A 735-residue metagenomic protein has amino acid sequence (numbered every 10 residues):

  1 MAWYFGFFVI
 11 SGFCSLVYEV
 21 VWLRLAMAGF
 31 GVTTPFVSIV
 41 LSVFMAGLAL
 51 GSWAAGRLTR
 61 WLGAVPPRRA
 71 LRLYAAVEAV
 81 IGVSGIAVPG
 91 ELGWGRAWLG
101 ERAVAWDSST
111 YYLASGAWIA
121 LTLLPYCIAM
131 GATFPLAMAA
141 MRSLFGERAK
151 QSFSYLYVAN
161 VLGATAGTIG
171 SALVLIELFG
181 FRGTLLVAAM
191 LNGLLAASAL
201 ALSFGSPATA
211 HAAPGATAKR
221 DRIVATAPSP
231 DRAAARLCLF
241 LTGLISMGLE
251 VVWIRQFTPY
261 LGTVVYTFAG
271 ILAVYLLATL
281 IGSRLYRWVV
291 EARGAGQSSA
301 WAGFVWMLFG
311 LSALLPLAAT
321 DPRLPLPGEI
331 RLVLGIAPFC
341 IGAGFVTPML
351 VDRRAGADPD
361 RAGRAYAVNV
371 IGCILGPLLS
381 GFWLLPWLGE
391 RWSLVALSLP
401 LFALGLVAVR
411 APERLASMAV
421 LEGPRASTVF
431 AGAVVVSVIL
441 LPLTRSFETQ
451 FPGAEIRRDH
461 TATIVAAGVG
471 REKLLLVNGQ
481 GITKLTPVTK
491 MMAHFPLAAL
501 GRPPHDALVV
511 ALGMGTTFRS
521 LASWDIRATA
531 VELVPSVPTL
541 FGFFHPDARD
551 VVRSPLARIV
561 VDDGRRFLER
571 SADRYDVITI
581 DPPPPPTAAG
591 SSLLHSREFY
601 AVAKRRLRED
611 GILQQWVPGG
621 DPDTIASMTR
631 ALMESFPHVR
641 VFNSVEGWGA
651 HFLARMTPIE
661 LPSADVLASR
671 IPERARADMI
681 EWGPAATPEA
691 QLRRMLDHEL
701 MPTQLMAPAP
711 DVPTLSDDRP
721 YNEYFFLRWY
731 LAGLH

Functional and structural regions predicted by a protein language model:
M1-L661, L667-A668, R719-H735: Alpha-helical transmembrane segments of multi-pass membrane proteins
L661-H735: SAM/dcSAM-binding transferase cores
